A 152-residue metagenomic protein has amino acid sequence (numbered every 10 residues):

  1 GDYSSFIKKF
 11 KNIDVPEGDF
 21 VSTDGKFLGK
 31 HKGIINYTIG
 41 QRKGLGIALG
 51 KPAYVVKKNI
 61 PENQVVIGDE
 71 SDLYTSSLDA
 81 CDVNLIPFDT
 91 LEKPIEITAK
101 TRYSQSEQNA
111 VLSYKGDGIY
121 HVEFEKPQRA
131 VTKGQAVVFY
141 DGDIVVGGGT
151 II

Functional and structural regions predicted by a protein language model:
G1-V145, T150-I152: Nucleotide-activated chemistry modules centered on ATP-dependent adenylation/adenylyltransferase
